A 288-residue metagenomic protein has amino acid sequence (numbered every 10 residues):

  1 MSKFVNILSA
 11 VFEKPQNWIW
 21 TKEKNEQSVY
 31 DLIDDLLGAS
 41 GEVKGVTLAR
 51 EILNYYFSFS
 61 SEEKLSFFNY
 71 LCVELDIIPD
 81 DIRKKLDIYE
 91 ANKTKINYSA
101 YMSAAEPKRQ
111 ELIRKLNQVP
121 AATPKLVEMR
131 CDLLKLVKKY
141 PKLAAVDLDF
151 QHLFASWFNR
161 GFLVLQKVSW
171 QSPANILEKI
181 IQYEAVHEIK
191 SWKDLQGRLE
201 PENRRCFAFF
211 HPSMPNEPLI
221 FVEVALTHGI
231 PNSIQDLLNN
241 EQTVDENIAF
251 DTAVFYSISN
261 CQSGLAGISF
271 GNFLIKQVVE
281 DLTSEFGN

Functional and structural regions predicted by a protein language model:
M1-N288: Extended, composition-driven regions rather than compact fold-specific motifs
